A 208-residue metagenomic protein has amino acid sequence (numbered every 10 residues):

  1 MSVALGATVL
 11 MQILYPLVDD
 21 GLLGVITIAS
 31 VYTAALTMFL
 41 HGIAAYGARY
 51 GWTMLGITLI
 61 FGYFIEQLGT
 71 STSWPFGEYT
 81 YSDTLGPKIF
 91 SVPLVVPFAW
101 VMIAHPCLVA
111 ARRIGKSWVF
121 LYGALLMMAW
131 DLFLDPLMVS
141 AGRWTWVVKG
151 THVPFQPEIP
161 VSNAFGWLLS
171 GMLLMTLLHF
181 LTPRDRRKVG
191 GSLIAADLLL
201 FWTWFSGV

Functional and structural regions predicted by a protein language model:
M1-V208: Aromatic-rich, lipid-facing transmembrane alpha helices and their immediate juxtamembrane interface loops in integral
